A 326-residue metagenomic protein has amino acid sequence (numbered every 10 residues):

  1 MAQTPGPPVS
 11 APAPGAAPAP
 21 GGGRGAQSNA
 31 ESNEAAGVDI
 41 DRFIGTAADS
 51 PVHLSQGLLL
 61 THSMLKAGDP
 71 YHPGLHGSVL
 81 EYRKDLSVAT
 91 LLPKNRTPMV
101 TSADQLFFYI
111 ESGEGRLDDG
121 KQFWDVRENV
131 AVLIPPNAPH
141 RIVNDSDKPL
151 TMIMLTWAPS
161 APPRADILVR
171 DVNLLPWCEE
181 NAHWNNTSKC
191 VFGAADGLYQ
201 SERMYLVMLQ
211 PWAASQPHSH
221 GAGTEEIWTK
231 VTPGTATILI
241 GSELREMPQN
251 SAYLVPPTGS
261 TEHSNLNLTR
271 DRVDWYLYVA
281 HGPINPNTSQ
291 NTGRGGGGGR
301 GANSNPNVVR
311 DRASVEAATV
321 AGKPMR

Functional and structural regions predicted by a protein language model:
T4-D85, P98, R127, D147-R203 (+1 more regions): A short, N-terminal "cap"/entry segment at the start of jelly-roll beta-barrel domains of the cupin/DSBH fold
L65-L75, D85-S102, Y205-A222: Conserved short histidine dyad/triad with adjacent acidic residue
P93, A103-R116, G120, G223-G241: Glycine- and acidic-residue-biased ligand/ion/polar-headgroup-sensing regions
K121-P136, S242-G259: Short acidic-glycine-tyrosine-enriched beta hairpin
P136-P162, P248-Q249, P257-P286: Ligand-binding loop in jelly-roll beta-barrel domains
T187-S219, G223-E225, T235: Surface-exposed interaction/gating patches
